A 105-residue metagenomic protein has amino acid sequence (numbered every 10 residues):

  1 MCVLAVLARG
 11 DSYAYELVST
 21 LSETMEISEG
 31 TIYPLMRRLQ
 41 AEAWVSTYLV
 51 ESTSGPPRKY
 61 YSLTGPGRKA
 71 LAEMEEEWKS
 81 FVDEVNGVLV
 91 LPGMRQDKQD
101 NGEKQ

Functional and structural regions predicted by a protein language model:
M1-Y33: N-terminal helix-turn-helix DNA-binding core of bacterial DNA-binding proteins
P34, R38: Alpha-helical DNA-recognition elements
A43: Glycine-centered, phosphate/nucleic-acid-interacting loop/turn motifs that mediate DNA/RNA or nucleotide
T47: Short beta-strand "wing" residues that participate in macromolecule-binding interfaces
S52-E75: Basic, amphipathic "hinge/linker" alpha-helix immediately C-terminal to the N-terminal HTH DNA-binding motif
K69-Q105: Amphipathic alpha-helical dimerization/coiled-coil segments that flank or bridge DNA-binding/regulatory modules
